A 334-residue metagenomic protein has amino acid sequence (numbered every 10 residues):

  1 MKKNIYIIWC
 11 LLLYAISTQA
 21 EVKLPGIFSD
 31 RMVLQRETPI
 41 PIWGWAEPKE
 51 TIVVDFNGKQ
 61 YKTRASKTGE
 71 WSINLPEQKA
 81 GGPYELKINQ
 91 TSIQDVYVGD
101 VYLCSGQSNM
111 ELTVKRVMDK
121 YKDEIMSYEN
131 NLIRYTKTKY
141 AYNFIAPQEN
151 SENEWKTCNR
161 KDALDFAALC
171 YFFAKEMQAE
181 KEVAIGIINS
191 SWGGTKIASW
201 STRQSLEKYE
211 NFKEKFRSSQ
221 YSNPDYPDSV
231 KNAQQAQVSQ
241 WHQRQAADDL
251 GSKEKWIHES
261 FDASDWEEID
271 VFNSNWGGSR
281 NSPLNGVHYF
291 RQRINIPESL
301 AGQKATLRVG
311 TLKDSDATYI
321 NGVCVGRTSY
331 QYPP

Functional and structural regions predicted by a protein language model:
M1-K23: Bacterial Sec-dependent N-terminal signal peptides
A20-P48, V96-C104, E111, D270-S282: Non-catalytic, glycine-rich low-complexity segments
W43, W266, I294-G322: Aromatic-lined ligand-binding clefts that engage carbohydrates, nucleic acids, or primary amines
G58-G81, T311, Y319-P334: Beta-strand-rich ligand-recognition modules
T63, T91-D100: Edge beta-strands of extracellular beta-sandwich domains
G81-Q90: Short, aromatic- and glycine-rich surface loops/edge beta-strands on solvent-exposed regions
D100-V101, N130-N131, E180-G186: Loop/turn elements at helix/coil->beta-strand transitions in domains of secreted/extracellular proteins
N150, E154, C158-D162, P224-A305 (+1 more regions): Extended carbohydrate-recognition surfaces in non-catalytic/accessory domains of CAZymes and lectin-like proteins
